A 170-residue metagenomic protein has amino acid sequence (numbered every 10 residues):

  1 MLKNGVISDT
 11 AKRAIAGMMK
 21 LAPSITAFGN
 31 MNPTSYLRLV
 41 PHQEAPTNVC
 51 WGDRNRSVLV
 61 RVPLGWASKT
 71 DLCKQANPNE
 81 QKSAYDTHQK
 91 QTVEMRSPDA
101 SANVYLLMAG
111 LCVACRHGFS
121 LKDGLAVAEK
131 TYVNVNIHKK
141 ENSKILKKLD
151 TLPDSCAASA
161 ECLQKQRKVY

Functional and structural regions predicted by a protein language model:
L2-Y170: C-terminal accessory/tail domains of diverse enzymes
